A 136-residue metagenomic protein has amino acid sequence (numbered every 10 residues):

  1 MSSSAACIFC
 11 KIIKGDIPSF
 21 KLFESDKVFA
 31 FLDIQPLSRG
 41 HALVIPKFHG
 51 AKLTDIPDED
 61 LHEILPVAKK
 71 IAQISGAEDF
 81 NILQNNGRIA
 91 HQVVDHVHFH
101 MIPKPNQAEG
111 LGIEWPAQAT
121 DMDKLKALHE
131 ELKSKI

Functional and structural regions predicted by a protein language model:
M1-I136: HIT superfamily nucleotide-processing domains
